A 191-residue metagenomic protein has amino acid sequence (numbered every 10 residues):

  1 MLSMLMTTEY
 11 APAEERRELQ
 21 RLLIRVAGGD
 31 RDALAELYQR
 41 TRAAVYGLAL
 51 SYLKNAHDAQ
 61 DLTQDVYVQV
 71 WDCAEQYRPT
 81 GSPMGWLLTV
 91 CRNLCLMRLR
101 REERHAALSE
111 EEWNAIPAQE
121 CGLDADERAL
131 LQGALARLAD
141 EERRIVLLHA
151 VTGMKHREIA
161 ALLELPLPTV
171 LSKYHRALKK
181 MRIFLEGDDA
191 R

Functional and structural regions predicted by a protein language model:
L2-T7, P12-R16, M97, R104-G133 (+1 more regions): Internal acidic/polar
M4-A13, A27-E36, Y46-D65, E158 (+2 more regions): Short, charged helix-capping/linker segments at alpha-helix termini
R21-R25, L130-A139: Short amphipathic alpha-helical boundary/capping segments
R40-A43, S51-K54, R137, L147-M154: Short helix-capping/turn signature of helix-turn-helix
G47, D61-V68, G81-N93, S172: Structural recognition of an alpha-helix C-terminal capping motif at a helix-to-coil junction
D72-P79, L88-S109: Arg/Lys-rich amphipathic alpha helix in sigma70-family domain 2
R92, L96, E142, V151 (+2 more regions): DNA-recognition helix of helix-turn-helix
L131, I145-V146: Short alpha-helical "packing" element that flanks the helix-turn-helix/winged-helix DNA-binding module
